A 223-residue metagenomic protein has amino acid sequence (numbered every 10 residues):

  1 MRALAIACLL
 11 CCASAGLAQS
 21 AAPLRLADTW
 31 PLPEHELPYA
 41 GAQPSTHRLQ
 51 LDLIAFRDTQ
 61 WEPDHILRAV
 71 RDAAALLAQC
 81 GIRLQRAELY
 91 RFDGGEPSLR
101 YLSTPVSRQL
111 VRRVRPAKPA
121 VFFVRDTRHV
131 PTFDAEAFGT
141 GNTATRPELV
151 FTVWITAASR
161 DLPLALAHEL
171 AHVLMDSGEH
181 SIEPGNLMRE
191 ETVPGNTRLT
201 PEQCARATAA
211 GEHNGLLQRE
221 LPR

Functional and structural regions predicted by a protein language model:
M1-L4: Positively charged n-region of N-terminal signal peptides that target proteins for export
A13-S14: N-terminal signal peptide c-region/cleavage motif recognized by signal peptidases
S20-P119, F123-R128, P222: Propeptide-to-catalytic entry region of secreted or membrane-anchored zinc metalloproteases
A21-L37, R189, V193-R223: Replace "(M1/M4/M9/M12/WLM)" with "(e.g., M1/M4/M8/M9/M12/M26/WLM)" and add "not limited to" to clarify scope
H65-R68, D72, D161, A165 (+2 more regions): Extracytoplasmic/secreted proteins, especially bacterial periplasmic and envelope-associated proteins
L110-V111, R115, T127-E148: Catalytic zinc-binding patch centered on the HExxH motif and its immediate surroundings that defines zinc-dependent
E148-A167: Short pre-active-site segment immediately N-terminal to the catalytic Zn-binding motif
L170-G185: Catalytic Zn2+-binding segment of zinc metalloproteases
